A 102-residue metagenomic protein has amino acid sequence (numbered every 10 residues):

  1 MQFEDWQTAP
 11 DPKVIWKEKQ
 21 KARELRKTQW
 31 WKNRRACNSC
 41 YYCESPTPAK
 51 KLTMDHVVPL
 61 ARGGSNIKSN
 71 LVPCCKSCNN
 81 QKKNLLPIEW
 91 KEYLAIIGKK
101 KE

Functional and structural regions predicted by a protein language model:
Q2-Y42: Short, charged surface segments at domain edges that flank catalytic/cofactor-binding sites
N38, L52, S69, P73: Cys/His-enriched microdomains
A49-K50, Q81-L85: Short, non-ligating residues that shape and space the ligands of small metal-coordination modules and catalytic
T53-P59: Histidine-centered catalytic micro-motifs used for acid/base chemistry in nuclease and nucleotide-processing active
G63-Q81: Short beta-strand-alpha-helix junction that forms the catalytic/metal-binding core of metal-dependent nuclease domains
K99-E102: Short acidic DE-rich linear segments
